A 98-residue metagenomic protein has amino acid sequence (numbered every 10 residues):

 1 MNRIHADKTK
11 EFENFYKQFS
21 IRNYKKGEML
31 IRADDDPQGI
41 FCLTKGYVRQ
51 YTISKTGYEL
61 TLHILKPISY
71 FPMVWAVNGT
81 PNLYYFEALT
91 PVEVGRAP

Functional and structural regions predicted by a protein language model:
M1-K26, Y70-F71, W75-T80: Cyclic nucleotide-binding regulatory module and flanking cytosolic helices
Y16-K17, D35-P37: Short, small/polar residue-rich loop motifs at catalytic or cofactor-binding pockets
N23-Y24, E28, K55-F71: Short acidic-glycine-tyrosine-enriched beta hairpin
G27, Q38-Y51, K66-I68: Glycine- and acidic-residue-biased ligand/ion/polar-headgroup-sensing regions
M29-D35: Short phosphate-coordinating micro-motif centered on Lys-Gly-acidic
L62-P98: Cyclic-nucleotide recognition modules
